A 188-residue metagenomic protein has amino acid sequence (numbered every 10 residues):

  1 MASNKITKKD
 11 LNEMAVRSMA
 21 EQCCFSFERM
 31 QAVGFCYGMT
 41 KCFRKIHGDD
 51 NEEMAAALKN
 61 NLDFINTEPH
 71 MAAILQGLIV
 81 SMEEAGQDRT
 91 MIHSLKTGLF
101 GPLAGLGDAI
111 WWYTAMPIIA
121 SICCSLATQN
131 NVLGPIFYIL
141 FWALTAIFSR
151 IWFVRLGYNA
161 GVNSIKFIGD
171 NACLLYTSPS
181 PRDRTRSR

Functional and structural regions predicted by a protein language model:
M1-D88: Soluble N-terminal domains of membrane-associated systems
N61-E68, P102-Y113, L175: Loop-to-transmembrane-helix entry motif
S94-C124: Transmembrane alpha-helical segments and their cytosolic interface motifs in multi-pass membrane proteins
C124-I136: Helix-coil boundary and interhelical linker segments in multi-pass alpha-helical membrane proteins
G134-I147: Alpha-helical transmembrane segments
F148-V162: Membrane-water interface of transmembrane alpha-helices
Y158-L174: Juxtamembrane inter-helical linkers in multi-pass membrane proteins
Y176-S187: Single conserved hydrophobic/aromatic residue that forms the stacking wall/gate of nucleotide- or nucleobase-binding
